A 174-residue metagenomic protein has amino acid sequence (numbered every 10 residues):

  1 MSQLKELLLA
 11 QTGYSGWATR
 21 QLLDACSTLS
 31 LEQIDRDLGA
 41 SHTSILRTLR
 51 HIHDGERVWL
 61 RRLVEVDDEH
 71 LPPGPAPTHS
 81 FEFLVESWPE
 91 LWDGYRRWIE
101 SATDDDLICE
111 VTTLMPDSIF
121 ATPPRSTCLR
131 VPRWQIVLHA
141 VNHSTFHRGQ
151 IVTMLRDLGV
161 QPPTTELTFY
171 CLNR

Functional and structural regions predicted by a protein language model:
M1-E6, R174: Basic/polar N-terminal segments that are highly enriched at the extreme N-terminus, encompassing both cleavable
L4, L8-Q11, S80, L84: Residue-level preference for long, well-ordered alpha-helices that form the structural scaffold of enzyme catalytic
L7, Y14, S87, L91: Soluble or luminal CAZymes and related metallo-dependent hydrolases
L9-G74, F120-R174: Short, contiguous alpha-helical
V66-I108: Helix-adjacent hinge/juxtasegments
D104-P123: Carboxylate-rich helix-loop segments that flank metal/cofactor sites and access channels in metalloenzymes
